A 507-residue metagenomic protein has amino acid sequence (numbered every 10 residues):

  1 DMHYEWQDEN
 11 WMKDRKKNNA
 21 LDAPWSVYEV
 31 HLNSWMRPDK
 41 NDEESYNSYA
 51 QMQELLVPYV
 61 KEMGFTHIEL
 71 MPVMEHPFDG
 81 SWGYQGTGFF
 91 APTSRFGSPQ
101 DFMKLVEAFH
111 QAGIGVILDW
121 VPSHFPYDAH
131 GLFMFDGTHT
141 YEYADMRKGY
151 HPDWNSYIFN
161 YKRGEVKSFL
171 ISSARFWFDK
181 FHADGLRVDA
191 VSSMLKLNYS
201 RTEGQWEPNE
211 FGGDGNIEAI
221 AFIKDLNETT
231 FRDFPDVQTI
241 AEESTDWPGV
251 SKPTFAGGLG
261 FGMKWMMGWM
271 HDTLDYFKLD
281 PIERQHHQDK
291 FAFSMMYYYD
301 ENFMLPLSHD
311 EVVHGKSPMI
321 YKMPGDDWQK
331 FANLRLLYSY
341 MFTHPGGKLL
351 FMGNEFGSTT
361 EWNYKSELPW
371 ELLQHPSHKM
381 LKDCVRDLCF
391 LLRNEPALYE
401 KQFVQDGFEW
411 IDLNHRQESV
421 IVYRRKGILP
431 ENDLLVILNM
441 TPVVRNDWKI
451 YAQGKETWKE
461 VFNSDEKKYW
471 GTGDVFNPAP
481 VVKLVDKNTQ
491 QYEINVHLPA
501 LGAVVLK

Functional and structural regions predicted by a protein language model:
E9, D14-W25, H31-G215, V496: Substrate-binding/active-site clefts of carbohydrate-active enzymes
M12-N18, D280-I282, K290-S294, E409-I411 (+2 more regions): Short, P/G- and charge-enriched loop/turn segments at secondary-structure junctions
P38-Q53, I320-M323, K468-D486: Short, polar loop/linker segments at the starts of domains and inter-domain junctions
S48-M52, S98-D101, E165-L170, G215-F222 (+4 more regions): Soluble or luminal CAZymes and related metallo-dependent hydrolases
H182-D184, Y199-E367, L372, R393-I450 (+2 more regions): Conserved alpha/beta catalytic core and glycan-binding cleft of carbohydrate-active enzymes
S377-L398: Catalytic cores of secreted or luminal carbohydrate-active enzymes
N477-K507: C-terminal beta-strand-rich structural cap/linker in extracellular carbohydrate-active enzymes
